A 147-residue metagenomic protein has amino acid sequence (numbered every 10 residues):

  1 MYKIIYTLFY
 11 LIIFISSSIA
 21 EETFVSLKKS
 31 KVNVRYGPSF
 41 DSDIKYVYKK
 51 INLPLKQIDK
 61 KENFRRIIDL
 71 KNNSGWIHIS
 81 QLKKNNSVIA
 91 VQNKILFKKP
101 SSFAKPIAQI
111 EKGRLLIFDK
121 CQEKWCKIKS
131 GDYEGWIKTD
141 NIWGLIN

Functional and structural regions predicted by a protein language model:
M1-Y2, E21: Intrinsic structural disorder
Y2-Y10: Sec-dependent signal peptide recognition, specifically the positively charged N-region followed immediately by
I15-A20: Sec/Tat signal peptide C-region and signal peptidase I cleavage site
E21-K29, P38-K50, P54-E62, I68-A108 (+3 more regions): Boundary regions of SH3-family modules and the immediately adjacent low-complexity/disordered segments in eukaryotic
